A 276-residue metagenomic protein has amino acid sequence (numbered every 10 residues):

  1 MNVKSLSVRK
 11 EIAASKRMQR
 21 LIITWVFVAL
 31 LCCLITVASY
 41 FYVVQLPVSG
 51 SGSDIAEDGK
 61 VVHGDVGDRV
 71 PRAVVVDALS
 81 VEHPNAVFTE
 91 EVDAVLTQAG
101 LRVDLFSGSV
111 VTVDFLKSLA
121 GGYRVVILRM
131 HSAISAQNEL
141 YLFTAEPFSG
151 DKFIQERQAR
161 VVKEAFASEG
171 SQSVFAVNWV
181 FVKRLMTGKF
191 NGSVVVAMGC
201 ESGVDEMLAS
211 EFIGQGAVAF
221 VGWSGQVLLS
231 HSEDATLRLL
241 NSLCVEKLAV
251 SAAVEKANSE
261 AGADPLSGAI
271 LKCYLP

Functional and structural regions predicted by a protein language model:
M1-Q19: N-terminal Lys/Arg-rich, disordered targeting/topogenic segments
S7, F175-A176, Y274: Long, compositionally biased intrinsically disordered regions
A13-L31: N-terminal Sec-pathway targeting helices
C32-Y42: Hydrophobic alpha-helical membrane-insertion segments, chiefly the h-region of N-terminal signal peptides
Y42-Q158, A165: A domain-level signal for caspase-like cysteine endopeptidase catalytic cores and their zymogen-processing architecture
S80-F88, G108, S118, S173-V182 (+4 more regions): Extracytoplasmic/periplasmic, Sec-exported soluble proteins
S135-V221: Cysteine protease catalytic core and zymogen-processing segment of caspase-like enzymes
S193-P276: Active-site-proximal C-terminal subdomain of hydrolase catalytic domains
